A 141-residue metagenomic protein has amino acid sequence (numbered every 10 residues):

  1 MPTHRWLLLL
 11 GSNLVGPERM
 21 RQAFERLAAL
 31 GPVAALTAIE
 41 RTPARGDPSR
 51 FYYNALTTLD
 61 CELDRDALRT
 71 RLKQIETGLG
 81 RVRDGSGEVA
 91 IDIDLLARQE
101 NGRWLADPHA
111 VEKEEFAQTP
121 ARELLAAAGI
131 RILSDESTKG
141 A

Functional and structural regions predicted by a protein language model:
P2-L7: Extreme N-terminal starter segment of soluble prokaryotic enzymes
L9-L14, A29-A35, D66-Q74: Short linear motifs at secondary-structure transitions and domain/linker junctions
L10-S12, T57-L63, A97-E100: Short beta-strand-to-loop capping motifs
V15-M20: Short N-terminal binding/cap micro-motifs at the start of the first secondary-structure element
R21-D64: Short, surface-exposed acidic-centric catalytic microdomains
R45-Y53, D66-R69, Q74-A141: Flexible, gly/pro- and Lys/Arg-enriched active-site loops
